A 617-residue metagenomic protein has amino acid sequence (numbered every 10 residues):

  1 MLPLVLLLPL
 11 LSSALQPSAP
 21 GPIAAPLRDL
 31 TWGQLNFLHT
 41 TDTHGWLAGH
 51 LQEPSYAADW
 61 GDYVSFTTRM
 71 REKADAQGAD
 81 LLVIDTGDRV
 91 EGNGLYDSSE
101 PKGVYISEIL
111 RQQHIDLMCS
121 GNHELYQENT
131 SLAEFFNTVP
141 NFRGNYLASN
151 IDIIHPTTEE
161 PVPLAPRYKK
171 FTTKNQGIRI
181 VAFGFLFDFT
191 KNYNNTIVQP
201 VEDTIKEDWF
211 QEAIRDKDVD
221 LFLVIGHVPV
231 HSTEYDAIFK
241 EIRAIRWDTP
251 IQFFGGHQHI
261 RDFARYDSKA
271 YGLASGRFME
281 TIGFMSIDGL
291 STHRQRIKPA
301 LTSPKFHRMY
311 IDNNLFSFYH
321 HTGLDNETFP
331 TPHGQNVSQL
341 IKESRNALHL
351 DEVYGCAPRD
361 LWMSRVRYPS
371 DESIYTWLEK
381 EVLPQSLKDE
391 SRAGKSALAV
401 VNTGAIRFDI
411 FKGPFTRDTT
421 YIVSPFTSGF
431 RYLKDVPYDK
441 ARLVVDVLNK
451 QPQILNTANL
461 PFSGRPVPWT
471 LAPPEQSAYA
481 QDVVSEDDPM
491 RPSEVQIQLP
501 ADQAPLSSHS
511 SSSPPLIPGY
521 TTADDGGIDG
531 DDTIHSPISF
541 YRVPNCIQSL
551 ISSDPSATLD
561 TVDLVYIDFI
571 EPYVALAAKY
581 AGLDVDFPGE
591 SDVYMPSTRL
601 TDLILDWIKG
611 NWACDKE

Functional and structural regions predicted by a protein language model:
M1-Q16: Fungal secretory targeting signals
S13-L38, H44, Q52-A58, T68 (+4 more regions): Non-catalytic terminal accessory segments
L15-R296: Acidic, metal/ion-coordinating pockets
R243-C356, V423-P425: A post-motif C-terminal structural segment
